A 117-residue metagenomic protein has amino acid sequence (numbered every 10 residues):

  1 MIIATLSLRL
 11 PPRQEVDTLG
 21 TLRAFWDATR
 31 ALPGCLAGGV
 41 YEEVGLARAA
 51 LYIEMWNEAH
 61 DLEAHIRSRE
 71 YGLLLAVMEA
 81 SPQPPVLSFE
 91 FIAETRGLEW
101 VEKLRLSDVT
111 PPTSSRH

Functional and structural regions predicted by a protein language model:
I2-L8, G39-I66: Short, well-ordered beta-strand segments in beta-rich or mixed alpha/beta enzyme and ligand-binding folds
I3-T5, D17, A28: Residues within well-formed alpha-helices
R9-L19: Short, surface-exposed ligand-recognition loops at beta-strand->loop->(often short) alpha-helix junctions that present
L10-P12, N57-E58, F91-E94: Non-catalytic surface loops within mature trypsin-like serine protease
A24-L36, M55-E90: An amphipathic, aromatic/His-enriched active-site/gating alpha helix that lines ligand/cofactor pockets
V40-L46, L75-H117: Glycine-rich beta-strand-turn "strand-cap" elements at beta-sheet edges
